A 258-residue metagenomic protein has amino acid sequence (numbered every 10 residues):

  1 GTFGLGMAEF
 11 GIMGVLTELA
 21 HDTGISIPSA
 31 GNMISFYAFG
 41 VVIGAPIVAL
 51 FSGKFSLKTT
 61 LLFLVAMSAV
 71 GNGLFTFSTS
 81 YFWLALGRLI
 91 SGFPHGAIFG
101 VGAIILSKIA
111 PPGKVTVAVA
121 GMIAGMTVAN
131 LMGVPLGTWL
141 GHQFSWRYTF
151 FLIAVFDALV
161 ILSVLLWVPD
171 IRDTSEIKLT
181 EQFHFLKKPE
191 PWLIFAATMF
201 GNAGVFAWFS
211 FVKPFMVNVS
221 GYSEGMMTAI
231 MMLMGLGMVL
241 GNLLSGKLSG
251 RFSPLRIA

Functional and structural regions predicted by a protein language model:
G1-I27, V48, W208-K213: Extracytoplasmic
F10, A38-P46, N130-L131, G235-V239 (+1 more regions): Residue-level signature of mid-helix packing/kink "hotspots" within the transmembrane helices of 12-pass Major
M13, W192-M231: Extracytoplasmic gate region of multi-pass secondary transporters
G24, S56, F77-W83, P94 (+1 more regions): Helix-breaking motifs and short loop linkers at transmembrane-helix boundaries and internal kinks in secondary membrane
I43-F82: Conserved MFS/SLC helix-loop-helix module at the cytosolic interface between two early adjacent transmembrane helices
A45-S56, G241-S253: Helix-to-loop junctions at the C-terminal end of transmembrane segments in multipass secondary transporters
T79-W83, P112-L166, F211, F215: Helix-loop-helix hairpin linking two adjacent transmembrane segments in secondary transporters
G87-G125: Cytoplasmic helix-loop-helix junction between adjacent transmembrane helices in 12-TM secondary transporters
